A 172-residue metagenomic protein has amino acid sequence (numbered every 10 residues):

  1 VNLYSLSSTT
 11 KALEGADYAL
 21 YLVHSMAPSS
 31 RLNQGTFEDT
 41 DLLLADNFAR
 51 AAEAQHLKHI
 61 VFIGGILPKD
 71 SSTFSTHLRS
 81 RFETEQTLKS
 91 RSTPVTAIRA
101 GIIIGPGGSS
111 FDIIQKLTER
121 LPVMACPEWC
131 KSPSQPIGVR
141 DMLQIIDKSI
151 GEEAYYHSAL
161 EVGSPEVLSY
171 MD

Functional and structural regions predicted by a protein language model:
V1-Q55, I66-T73: NAD(P)H-binding glycine-rich loop region in Rossmannoid oxidoreductase-like domains and their noncatalytic homologs
V23, V61-G65, R99-G101, G163: Active-site beta-alpha turn of Rossmann-fold NAD(P)-dependent dehydrogenases/reductases
F37-A45, V61, R81, Q135: Short alpha-helix in the Rossmann-fold core of NAD(P)-dependent oxidoreductases
L42-F48, S80-R91: Conserved catalytic Lys-bearing alpha helix of Rossmann-like short-chain dehydrogenase/reductases
G64, Q86-G107, I113-K116, R120 (+1 more regions): Conserved beta-loop-beta element that borders a ligand/cofactor-binding pocket
G101-G107, E128-V139, L160-E166: Glycine-rich "substrate-gating" loop/helix at the edge of Rossmann-like oxidoreductase active sites
K148-D172: Mid/C-terminal beta-alpha module of Rossmann-like enzyme folds, strongest in SDR-family dehydrogenases/epimerases
